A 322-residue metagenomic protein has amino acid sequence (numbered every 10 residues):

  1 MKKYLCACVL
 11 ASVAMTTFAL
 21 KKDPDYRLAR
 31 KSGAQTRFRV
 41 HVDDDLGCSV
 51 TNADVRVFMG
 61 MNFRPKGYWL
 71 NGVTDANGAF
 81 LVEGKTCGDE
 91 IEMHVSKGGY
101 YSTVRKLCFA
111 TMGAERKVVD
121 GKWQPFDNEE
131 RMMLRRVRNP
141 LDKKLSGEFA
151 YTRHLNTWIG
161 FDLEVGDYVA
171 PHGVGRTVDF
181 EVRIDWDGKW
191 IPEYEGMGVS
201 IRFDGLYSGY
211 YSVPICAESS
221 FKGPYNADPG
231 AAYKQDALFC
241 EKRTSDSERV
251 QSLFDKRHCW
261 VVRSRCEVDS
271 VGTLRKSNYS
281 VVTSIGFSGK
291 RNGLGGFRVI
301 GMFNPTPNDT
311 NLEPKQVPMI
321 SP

Functional and structural regions predicted by a protein language model:
C8-F18: Hydrophobic h-region of N-terminal signal peptides that target proteins for export in Gram-negative bacteria
A19-C48: Beta-strand-rich domain onsets/edges
L20-K31, F109-S146: Extracellular beta-sheet/turn segments enriched in Thr/Pro/Gly and aliphatic residues
T36-F38, D45-N62, G88: Short, ordered, surface-exposed loop/turn motifs in non-cytosolic proteins
T36-G47, G78-F80, E130-M132, P140-E148: A short, amphipathic beta-strand motif
M61-L81: Short, acidic Ser/Thr/Gly-rich low-complexity loop/linker segments typical of extracellular and cell-surface proteins
T86-R116: A short, solvent-exposed loop/turn motif at the edges and junctions of modular extracellular/periplasmic domains
Q124-N128, M133-P322: Surface-exposed, beta-sheet-biased, low-hydrophobicity segments with strongly acidic/polar composition
